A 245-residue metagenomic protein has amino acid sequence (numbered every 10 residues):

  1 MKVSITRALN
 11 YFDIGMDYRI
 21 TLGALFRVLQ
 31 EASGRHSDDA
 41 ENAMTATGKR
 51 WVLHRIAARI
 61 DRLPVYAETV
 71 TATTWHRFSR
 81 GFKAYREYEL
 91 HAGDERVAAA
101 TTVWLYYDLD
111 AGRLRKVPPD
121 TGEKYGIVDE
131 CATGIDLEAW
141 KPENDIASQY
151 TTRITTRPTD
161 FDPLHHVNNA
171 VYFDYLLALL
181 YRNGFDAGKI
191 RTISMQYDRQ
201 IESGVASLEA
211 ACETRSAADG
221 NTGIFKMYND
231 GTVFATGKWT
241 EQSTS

Functional and structural regions predicted by a protein language model:
M1-L53, A99-V103, Y107-R191: Hot-dog-fold acyl-thioester-processing enzymes
V3-S4, R55-K141, Q200-G204, T214-S245: HotDog/MaoC-like acyl-thioester-processing domains
G48-L63, G188-Q200: Small beta-barrel nucleic-acid-binding modules, principally OB-folds
I154-W239: Acidic/His-leaning functional-site neighborhoods
